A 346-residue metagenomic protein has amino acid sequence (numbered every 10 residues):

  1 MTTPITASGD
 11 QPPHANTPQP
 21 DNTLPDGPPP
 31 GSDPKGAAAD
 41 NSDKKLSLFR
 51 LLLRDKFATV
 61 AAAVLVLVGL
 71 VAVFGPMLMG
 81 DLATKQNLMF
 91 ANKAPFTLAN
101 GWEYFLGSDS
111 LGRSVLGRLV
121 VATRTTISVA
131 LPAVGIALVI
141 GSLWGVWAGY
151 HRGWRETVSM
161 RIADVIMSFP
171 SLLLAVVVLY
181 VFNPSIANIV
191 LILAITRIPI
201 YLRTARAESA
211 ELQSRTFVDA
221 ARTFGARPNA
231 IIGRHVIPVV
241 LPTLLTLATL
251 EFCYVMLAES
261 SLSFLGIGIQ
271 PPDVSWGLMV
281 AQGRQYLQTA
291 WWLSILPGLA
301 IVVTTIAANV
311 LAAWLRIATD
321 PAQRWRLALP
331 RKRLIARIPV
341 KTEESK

Functional and structural regions predicted by a protein language model:
M1-L138, S142, V146, W154 (+3 more regions): Gly/Trp-centered helix-boundary motif
S47-L51, S114-V121, T157-M167, V178 (+6 more regions): Short amphipathic alpha-helical coupling elements at transmembrane boundaries
V71, I198, L202, E251 (+2 more regions): Alpha-helical transmembrane segments
G75-A83, G149-G153, V178-P184, T196 (+2 more regions): Short helix-capping/hinge motifs at transmembrane helix termini and TM-loop junctions
F105, D109, I136-G141, V146-R215 (+2 more regions): Generic hydrophobic transmembrane alpha-helix motif, especially the helices
R113-S128, P132, R152-M160, Q213-S214 (+1 more regions): Amphipathic cytosolic juxtamembrane alpha-helices at the membrane-cytosol interface of multi-pass membrane transporters
L131, G135, V139, L244-F252 (+3 more regions): Hydrophobic alpha-helical segments of membrane proteins
M167, V178-V181, L193, A207-S209 (+2 more regions): Glycine-rich helix-loop "coupling/hinge" segments at transmembrane-helix boundaries in multipass transporters
